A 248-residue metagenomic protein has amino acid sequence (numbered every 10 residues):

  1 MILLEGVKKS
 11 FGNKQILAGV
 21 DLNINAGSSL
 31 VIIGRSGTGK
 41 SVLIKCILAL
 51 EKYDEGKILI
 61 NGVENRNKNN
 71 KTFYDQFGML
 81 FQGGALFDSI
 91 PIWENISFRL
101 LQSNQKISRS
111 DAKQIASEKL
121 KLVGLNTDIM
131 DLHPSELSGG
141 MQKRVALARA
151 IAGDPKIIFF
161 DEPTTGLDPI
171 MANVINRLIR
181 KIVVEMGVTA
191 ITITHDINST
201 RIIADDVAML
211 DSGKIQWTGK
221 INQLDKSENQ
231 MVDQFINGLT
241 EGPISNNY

Functional and structural regions predicted by a protein language model:
L48: Helix-to-loop junction immediately C-terminal to a conserved catalytic motif
N65-G78, L224-S227: ABC ATPase NBD coupling module
I90-F98: Short coil-to-helix segment of the ABC ATPase nucleotide-binding domain corresponding to the Q-loop/switch region
R109-D128: Conserved ABC ATPase "signature" region
H133-L137, M141: Conserved ABC ATPase signature
D154: Conserved catalytic motifs of ABC-family nucleotide-binding domains
I158-D161: Catalytic Walker B motif of ABC-type/P-loop ATPase nucleotide-binding domains
